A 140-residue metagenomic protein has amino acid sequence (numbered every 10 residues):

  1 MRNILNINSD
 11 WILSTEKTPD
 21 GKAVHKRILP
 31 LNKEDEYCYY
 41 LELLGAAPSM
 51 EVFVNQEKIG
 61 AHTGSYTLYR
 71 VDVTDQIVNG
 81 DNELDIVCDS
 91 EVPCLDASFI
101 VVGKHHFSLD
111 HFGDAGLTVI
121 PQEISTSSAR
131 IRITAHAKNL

Functional and structural regions predicted by a protein language model:
N3-N6, W11-S14, K26-G116, N139: Accessory beta-strand-rich segments of carbohydrate-active enzymes
E16-T18: Extracellular/secretory pathway-exposed regions associated with glycan biology
Y37-Y39, A129-I133: Structural beta-strand segments of beta-rich domains
P121-A129: Short, solvent-exposed loop/linker segments at the N-terminal edge of repeated beta-sheet extracellular domains
A135-A137: Buried hydrophobic-core signal for structured, non-transmembrane domains
